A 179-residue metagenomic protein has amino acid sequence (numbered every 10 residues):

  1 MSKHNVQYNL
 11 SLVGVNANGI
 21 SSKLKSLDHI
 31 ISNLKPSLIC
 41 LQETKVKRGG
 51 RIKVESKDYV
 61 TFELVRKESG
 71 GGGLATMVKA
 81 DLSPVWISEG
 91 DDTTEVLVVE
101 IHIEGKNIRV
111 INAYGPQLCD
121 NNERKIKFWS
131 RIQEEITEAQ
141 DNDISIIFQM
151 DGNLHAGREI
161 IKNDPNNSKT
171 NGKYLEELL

Functional and structural regions predicted by a protein language model:
M1-L179: A shared catalytic/ligand-binding motif for oxyanion handling
